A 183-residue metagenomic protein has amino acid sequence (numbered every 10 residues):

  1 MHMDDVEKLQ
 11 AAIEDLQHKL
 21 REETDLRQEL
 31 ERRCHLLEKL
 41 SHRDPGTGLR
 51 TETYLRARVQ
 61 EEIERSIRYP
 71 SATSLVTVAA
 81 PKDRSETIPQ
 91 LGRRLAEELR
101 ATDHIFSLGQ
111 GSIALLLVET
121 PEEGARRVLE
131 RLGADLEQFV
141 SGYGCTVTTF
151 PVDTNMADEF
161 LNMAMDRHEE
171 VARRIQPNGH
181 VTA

Functional and structural regions predicted by a protein language model:
M3-P45, E52-I63: Signal-transducing coiled-coil linker helices
R32, K39, E64, A134 (+2 more regions): Regular, well-ordered alpha-helical segments
G46-T47, I113: Hydrophobic/aromatic micro-motifs used in signal-transmission helices and low-complexity FG repeats
R50-S71, P89-E98: Short regulatory alpha-helical coupling segments that immediately precede and/or link into cyclic nucleotide signaling
R58, A79-H104, G109: Active-site-proximal alpha-helical element of nucleotidyl cyclase-like catalytic domains and analogous helices
S74, S107-V118, F139-R167, T182: A short glycine-enriched loop-to-beta-strand structural element that forms part of the catalytic core of nucleotide
S85-E86, Q90, E123-R127, F150-A183: Catalytic cores and conserved motifs of cyclic dinucleotide signaling enzymes
L91-A96, A125-V140, M165: Alpha-helical scaffold within the catalytic cores of cyclic-nucleotide enzymes
